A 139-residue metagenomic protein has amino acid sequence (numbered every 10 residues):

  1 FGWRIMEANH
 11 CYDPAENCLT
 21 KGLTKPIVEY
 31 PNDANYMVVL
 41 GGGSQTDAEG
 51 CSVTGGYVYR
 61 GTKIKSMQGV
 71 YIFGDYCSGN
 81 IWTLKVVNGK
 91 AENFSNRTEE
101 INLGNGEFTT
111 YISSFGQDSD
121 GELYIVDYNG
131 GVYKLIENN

Functional and structural regions predicted by a protein language model:
F1-N96: Beta-propeller domain segments
G43, R60-I64, Y76-N139: Beta-propeller domains with acidic blade repeats across secreted/periplasmic ectodomains and cytosolic WD/CNH propellers
